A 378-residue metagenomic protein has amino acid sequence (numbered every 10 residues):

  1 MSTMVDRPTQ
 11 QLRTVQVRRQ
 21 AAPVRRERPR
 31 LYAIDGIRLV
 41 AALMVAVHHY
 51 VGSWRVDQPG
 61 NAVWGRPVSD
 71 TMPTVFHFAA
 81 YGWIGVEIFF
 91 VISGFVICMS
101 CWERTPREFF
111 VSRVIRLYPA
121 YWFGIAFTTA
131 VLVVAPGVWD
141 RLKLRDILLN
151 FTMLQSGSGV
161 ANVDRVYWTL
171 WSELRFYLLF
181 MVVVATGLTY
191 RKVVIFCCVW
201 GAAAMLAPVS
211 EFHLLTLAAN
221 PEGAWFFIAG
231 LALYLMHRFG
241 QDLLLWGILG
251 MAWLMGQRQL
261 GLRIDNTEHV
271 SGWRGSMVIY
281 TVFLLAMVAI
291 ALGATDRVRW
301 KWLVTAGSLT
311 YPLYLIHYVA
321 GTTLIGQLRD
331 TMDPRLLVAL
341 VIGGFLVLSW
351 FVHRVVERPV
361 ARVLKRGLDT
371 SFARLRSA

Functional and structural regions predicted by a protein language model:
D6-P8, L12-A33, V47-F78, M99-E103 (+6 more regions): Alpha-helical transmembrane segments in multi-pass integral membrane proteins
D35, L39-A42, V86, S93 (+4 more regions): Residues within membrane-spanning alpha-helices of integral membrane proteins, especially the hydrophobic core/packing
I37-Y50, Y118-V134, G293, R297 (+1 more regions): Hydrophobic alpha-helical membrane-insertion segments
A42-V45, V193-V209, L249-W253: Small-polar-interrupted transmembrane alpha-helices in polytopic inner-membrane proteins
L43, I88, W122, A126-A130 (+7 more regions): Generic alpha-helical transmembrane segments of integral inner-membrane proteins, especially permease/transport modules
S53-I84, I92, V111, R116-L178 (+3 more regions): Membrane-interface helix-loop-helix regions
G82-I115, F123-W139, A320, I325 (+2 more regions): Juxtamembrane transmembrane-helix termini
